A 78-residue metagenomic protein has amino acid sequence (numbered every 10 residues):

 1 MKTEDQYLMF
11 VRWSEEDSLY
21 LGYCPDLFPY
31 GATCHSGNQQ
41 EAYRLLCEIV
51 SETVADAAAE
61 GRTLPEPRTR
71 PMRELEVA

Functional and structural regions predicted by a protein language model:
M1-F10, Y30, Q40, R44-A78: Short, charged, surface-exposed hinge/linker loops at domain edges that act as mobile lids or interdomain connectors
R12-P29: Short aromatic-glycine-(Arg/Gly/Cys) micro-motifs in beta-strand/loop hairpins
S18, N38-Q39: Intrinsically disordered, low-complexity Ser/Thr/Pro-rich tracts
C34-S36: A structural signal for short, well-ordered beta-strand elements
